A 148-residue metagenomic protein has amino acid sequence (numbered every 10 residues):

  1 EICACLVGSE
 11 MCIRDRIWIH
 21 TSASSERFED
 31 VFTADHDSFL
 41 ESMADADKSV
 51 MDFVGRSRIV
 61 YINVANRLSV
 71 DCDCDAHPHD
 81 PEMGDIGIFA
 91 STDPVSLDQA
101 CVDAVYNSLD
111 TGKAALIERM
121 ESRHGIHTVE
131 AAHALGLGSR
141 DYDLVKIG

Functional and structural regions predicted by a protein language model:
E1-I13: Single conserved hydrophobic/aromatic residue that forms the stacking wall/gate of nucleotide- or nucleobase-binding
S9, D15, R27-F32: Conserved phosphate- and dinucleotide-binding cores of soluble alpha/beta proteins, encompassing both enzyme active
R16-H20: Acidic, His- and aromatic-enriched active-site or binding-groove loops in soluble protein domains that engage sugars
A23: A conserved mid-domain beta-alpha-beta active-site/ligand-binding segment of alpha/beta enzyme cores
E29-G148: Asparagine-biased alpha-helical interface segments
